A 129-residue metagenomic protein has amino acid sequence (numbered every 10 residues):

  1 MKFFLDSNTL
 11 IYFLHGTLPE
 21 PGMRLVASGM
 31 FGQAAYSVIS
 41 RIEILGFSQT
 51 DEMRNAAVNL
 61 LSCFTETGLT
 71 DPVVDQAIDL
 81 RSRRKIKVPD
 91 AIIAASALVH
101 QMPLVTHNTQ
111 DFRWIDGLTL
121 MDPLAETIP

Functional and structural regions predicted by a protein language model:
M1, A94, L98-P129: Acidic, PIN/NYN-like endoribonuclease modules and their adjacent C-terminal/linker elements
M1-Y36, G46-S62, T127-P129: Short, well-structured N-terminal submotif of metal-dependent ribonuclease cores
T9-L10, S40, V73, I92-I93 (+1 more regions): Alpha-helix capping/helix-boundary segments
L10-I11, L45, R113, M121: Nucleotide phosphate-binding site architecture
H15-G16, E66, G117: Short, conserved catalytic or interaction motifs in soluble domains
E43, S62-R83: Acidic catalytic patch
